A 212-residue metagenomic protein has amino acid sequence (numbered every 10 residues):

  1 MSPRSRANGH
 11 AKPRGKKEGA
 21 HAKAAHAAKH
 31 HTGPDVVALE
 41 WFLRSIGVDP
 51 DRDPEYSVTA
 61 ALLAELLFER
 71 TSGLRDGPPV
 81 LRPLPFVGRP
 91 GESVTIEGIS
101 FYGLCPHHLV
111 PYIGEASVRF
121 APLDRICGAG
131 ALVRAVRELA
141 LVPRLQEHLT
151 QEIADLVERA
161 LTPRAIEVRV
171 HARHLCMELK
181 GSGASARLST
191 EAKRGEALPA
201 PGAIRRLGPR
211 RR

Functional and structural regions predicted by a protein language model:
S2-R212: A domain-level signal for the structural core that forms small-molecule/cofactor-binding pockets and catalytic centers
